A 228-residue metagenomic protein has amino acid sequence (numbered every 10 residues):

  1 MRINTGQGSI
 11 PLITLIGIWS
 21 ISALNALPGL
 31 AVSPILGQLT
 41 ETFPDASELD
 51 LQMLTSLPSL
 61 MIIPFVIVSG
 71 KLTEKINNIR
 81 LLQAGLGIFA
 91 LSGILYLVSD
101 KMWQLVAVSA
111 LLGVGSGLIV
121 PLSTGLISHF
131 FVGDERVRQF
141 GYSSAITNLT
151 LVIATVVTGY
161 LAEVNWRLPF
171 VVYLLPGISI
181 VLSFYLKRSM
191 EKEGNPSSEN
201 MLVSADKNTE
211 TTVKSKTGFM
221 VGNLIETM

Functional and structural regions predicted by a protein language model:
I13-E48: Extracytoplasmic
L30, P58-I67, L151-V152: Residue-level signature of mid-helix packing/kink "hotspots" within the transmembrane helices of 12-pass Major
Q38, I67-K71, Y160: Membrane-interface helix termini in secondary transporters
P64-W103: Conserved MFS/SLC helix-loop-helix module at the cytosolic interface between two early adjacent transmembrane helices
S92-L97, L112, S183-F184: MFS-fold secondary transporters
W103-S109: Short hydrophobic/alpha-helical segments at membrane-entry points of transmembrane helices in Major Facilitator
A110-T147: Cytoplasmic helix-loop-helix junction between adjacent transmembrane helices in 12-TM secondary transporters
Y142-R188: Helix-loop-helix hairpin linking two adjacent transmembrane segments in secondary transporters
